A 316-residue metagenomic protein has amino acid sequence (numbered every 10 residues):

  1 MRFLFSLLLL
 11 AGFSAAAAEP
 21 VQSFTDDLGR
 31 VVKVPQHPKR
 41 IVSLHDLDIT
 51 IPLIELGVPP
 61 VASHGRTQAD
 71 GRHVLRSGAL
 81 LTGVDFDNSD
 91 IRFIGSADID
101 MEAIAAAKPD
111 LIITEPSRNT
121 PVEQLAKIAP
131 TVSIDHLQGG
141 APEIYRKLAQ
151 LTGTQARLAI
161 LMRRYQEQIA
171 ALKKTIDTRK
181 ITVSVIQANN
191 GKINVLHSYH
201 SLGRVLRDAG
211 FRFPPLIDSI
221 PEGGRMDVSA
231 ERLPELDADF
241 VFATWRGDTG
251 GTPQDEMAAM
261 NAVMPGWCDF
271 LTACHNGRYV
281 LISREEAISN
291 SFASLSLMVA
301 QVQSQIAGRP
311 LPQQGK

Functional and structural regions predicted by a protein language model:
G12-S14: N-terminal signal peptide c-region/cleavage motif recognized by signal peptidases
R40-L44, D48-L53, I160-L216: Basic- and aromatic-lined ligand-binding clefts that recognize polyanionic substrates
L47-M101: A short, structured surface patch at a secondary-structure boundary
H64, V122-A159, Q166, T252-L281: Charged, glycine-enriched surface loops/patches that mediate electrostatic binding to polyanionic ligands
Q68-H73, D135-K147, S184-V205, D248-D255 (+1 more regions): Extracytoplasmic ligand-binding site segments that recognize negatively charged/polar headgroups
M101, A105-T114, P130, L233 (+1 more regions): Proline-aspartate-enriched helix->loop->beta-strand connector
T175, D239-K316: Structured C-terminal subdomain patch of bacterial secreted/periplasmic proteins
E222-R246, G250: Ligand-binding pocket segment of bilobal, Venus flytrap-like solute-binding proteins
